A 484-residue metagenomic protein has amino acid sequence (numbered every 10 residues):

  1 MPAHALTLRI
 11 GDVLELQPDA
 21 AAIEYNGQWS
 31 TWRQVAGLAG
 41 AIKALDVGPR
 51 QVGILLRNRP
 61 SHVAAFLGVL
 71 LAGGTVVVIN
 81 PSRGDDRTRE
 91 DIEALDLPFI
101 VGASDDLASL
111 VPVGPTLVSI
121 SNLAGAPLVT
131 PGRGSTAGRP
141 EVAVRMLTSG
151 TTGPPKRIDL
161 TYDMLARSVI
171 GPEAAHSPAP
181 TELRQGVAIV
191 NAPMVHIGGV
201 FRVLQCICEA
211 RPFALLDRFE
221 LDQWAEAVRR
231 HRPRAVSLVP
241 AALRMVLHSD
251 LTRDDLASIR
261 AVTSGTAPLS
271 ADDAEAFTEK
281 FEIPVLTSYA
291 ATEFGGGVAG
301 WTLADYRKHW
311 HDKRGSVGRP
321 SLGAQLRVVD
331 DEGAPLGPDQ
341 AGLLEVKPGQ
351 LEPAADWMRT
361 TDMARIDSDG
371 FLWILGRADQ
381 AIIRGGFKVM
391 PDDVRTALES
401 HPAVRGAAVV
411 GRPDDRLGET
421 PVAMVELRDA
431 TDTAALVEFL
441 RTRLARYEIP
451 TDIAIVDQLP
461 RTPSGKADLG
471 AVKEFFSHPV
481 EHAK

Functional and structural regions predicted by a protein language model:
P2, A20-V47, R59, G84-R89: Conserved AMP-binding/adenylate-forming core of the ANL superfamily
A3-H4, A126-L147, G153-P154, D159 (+1 more regions): Conserved pre-ATP/AMP-binding loop-to-beta segment of ANL
Q28, K43-R83, P193, K388 (+1 more regions): Conserved AMP-binding/adenylate-forming
W29-R33, A143-I170: Conserved AMP-binding A3 loop
V169-V187, V195-A235: Conserved AMP-binding/adenylation subdomain of ANL enzymes
R234-S237, H248-H311, Q325: Gly/Ser/Thr-rich phosphate-binding loop
V236, T361-E448, E474: AMP-binding/adenylate-forming catalytic core of the ANL superfamily
A445-A467: AMP-binding/adenylate-forming catalytic domain of the ANL superfamily
